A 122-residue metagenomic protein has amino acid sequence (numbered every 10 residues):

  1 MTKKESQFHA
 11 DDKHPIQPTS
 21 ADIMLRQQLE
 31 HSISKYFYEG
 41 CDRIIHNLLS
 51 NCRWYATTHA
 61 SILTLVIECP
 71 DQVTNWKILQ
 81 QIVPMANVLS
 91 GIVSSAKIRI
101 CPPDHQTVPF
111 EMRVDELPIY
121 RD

Functional and structural regions predicted by a protein language model:
M1-I45, C52-H59, I100-E111: N-terminal presequence-like segments and adjacent domain-start helices
N47-L48, Q80: Eukaryotic beta-rich interaction modules
A60-I62, V93: Short connector loops at helix/strand junctions that flank enzyme active sites, especially segments positioning acidic
L63-C69: Short, aliphatic-rich beta-strand segments
P70-D71, P103: Structural motif
V73-K97: Short, non-transmembrane amphipathic alpha-helical segments
G91-D122: Short, Lys/Arg-rich amphipathic alpha-helical interaction segments that bind nucleic acids or acidic protein surfaces
